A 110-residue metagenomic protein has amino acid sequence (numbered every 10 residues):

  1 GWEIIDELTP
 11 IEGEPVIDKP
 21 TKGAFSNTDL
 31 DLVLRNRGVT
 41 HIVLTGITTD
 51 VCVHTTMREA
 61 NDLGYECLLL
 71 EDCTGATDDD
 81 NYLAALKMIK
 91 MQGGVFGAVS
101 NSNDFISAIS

Functional and structural regions predicted by a protein language model:
G1-S110: Active-site-adjacent betaalpha module
